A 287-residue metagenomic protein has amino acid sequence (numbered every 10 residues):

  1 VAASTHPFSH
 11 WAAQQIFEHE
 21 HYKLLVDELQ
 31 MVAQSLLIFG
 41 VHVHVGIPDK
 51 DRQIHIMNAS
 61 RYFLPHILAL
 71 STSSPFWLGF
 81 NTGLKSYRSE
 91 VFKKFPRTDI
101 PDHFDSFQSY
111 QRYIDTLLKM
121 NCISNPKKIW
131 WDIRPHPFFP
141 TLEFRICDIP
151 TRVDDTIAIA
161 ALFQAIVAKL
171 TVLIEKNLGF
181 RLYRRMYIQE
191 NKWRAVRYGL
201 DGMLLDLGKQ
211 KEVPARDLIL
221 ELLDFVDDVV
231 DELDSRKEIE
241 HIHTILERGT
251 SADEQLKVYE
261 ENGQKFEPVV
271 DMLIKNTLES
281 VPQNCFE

Functional and structural regions predicted by a protein language model:
V1-E18: Active-site acidic/histidine clusters and adjacent loop/turn architecture that either coordinate catalytic ions
A2-H6, I47, S71-T72: Glycine-rich, histidine-containing beta strand-loop boundary motifs that form or position
P7-H10, S74-K85, G179-Y187: Short proline/glycine- and acidic-rich turn/helix-capping motifs at secondary-structure junctions
W11-Q14, L25, F92-E287: C-terminal accessory/tail domains of diverse enzymes
E18-F39: Acidic, His- and aromatic-enriched active-site or binding-groove loops in soluble protein domains that engage sugars
H19-V26, I47-L68, T151-Q164: Helical (often loop-to-helix) elements that flank the catalytic cores of nucleotide-handling enzymes
S35-G46, F138-D148: Glycine-rich, often proline-containing surface loops adjacent to acidic residues and nearby aromatics that form
D49, M57-F104: An exposed, glycine/acidic-rich loop-and-rim segment of catalytic or binding clefts
